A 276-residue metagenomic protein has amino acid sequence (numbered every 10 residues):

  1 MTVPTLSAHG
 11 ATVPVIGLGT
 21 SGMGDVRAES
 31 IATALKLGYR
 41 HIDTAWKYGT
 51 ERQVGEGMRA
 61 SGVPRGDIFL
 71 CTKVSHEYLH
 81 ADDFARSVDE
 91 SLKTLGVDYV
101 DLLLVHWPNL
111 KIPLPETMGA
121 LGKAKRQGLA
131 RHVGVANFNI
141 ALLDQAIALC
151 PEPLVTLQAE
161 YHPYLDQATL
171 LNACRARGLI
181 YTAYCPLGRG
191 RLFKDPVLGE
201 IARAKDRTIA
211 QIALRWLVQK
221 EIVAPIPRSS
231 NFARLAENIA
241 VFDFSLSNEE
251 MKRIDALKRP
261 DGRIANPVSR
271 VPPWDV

Functional and structural regions predicted by a protein language model:
M1-I68, W274-V276: N-terminal binding-site loop/beta-alpha segment at the start of enzyme catalytic domains that lines or forms
L18-T20, T44, T72, L102-V105 (+4 more regions): Conserved beta-strand positions
M23-L35, H80-L95, E116, A141-D144 (+1 more regions): Short, acidic/polar
M23-V26, D43-Q53, E77-D82, L110-P113 (+2 more regions): Acidic-and-aromatic substrate-binding clefts and catalytic sites of carbohydrate-active enzymes
L35, F84-V105, K123-Q127, L149: CE4/NodB-like, metal-dependent polysaccharide N-deacetylase domain that modifies extracellular/periplasmic N-acetylated
H41, Y99-L102, H132, T156: Residues at the N-termini of beta-strands
R65-L79, Y99-P108, N137-I140, Y161: A short, structured active-site edge motif that brings together acidic residues
P108-V276: Beta/alpha (TIM)-barrel catalytic core signal, keyed to glycine-rich beta->alpha loops juxtaposed to Asp/Glu that bind
